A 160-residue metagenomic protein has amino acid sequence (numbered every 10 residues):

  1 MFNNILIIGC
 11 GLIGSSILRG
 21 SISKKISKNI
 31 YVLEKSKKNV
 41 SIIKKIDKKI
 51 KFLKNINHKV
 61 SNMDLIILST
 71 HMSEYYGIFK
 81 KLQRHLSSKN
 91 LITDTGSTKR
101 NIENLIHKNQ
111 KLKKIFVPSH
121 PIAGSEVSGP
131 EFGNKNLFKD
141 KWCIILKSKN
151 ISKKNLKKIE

Functional and structural regions predicted by a protein language model:
M1-V60: NAD(P)+-binding Rossmann beta1-loop-alpha1 motif at the extreme N-terminus of oxidoreductases
K35-S36, T70-H71, T95: Short beta->alpha hinge that forms the Motif I/post-I loop of the SAM-binding pocket
N57-L86, N90-L91: Rossmann-like NAD(P)-binding element
I78-E131: Rossmann-like NAD(P)(H) cofactor-binding subdomain of soluble oxidoreductases
N109-E160: Rossmann-fold dinucleotide-binding core
